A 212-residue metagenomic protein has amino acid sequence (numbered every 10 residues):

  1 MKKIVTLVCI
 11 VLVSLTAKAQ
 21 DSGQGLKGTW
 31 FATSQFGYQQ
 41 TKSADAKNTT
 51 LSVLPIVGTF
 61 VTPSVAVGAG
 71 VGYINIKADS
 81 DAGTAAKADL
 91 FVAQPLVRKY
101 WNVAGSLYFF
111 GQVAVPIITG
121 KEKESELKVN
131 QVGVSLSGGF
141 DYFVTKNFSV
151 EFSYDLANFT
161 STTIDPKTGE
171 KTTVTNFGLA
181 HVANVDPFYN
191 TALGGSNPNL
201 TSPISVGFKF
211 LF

Functional and structural regions predicted by a protein language model:
I4-L12, T16-T33, K99, A192: Outer-membrane beta-barrel biogenesis signature
D21, K42-A46, S80-A86, K123-K128 (+1 more regions): Outer-membrane beta-barrel domain signature
W30, F36-Y38, L51-V134, Y142-F148 (+1 more regions): Gram-negative (and chloroplast) outer-membrane scaffold detector with strong preference for beta-barrel transmembrane
G37-Q40, G120-E122, A183-A192: Extracytoplasmic loops and strand-loop junctions of Gram-negative outer membrane beta-barrel proteins
V144-F212: Predominantly the C-terminal beta-signal and adjacent terminal strand-loop region of outer-membrane beta-barrel
